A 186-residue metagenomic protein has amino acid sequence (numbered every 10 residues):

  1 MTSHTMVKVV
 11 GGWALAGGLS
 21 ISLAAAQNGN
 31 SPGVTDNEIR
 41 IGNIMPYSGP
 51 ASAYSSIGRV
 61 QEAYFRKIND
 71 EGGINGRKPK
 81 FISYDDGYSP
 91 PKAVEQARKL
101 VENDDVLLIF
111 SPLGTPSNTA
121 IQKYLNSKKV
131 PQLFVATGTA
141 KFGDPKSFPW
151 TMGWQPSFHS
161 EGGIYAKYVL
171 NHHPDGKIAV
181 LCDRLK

Functional and structural regions predicted by a protein language model:
M1-R40: Short, low-complexity disordered leader/linker segments with a strong preference for bacterial N-terminal type II
Q27-N30, E38, A53-R59, E71-P145 (+1 more regions): Beta-alpha junction/loop-to-helix N-cap segments that form part of ligand/metal-binding clefts
D36-S56, P112-L113, K177-D183: Short beta-strand segments enriched in small/hydrophobic residues
S48, G87, T115, H159 (+1 more regions): Short, surface-exposed acidic/glycine-rich loop or hinge patches that mediate macromolecular interfaces
Q61-N69: Short, well-ordered amphipathic alpha-helices
F148-K186: An alpha-beta-alpha
